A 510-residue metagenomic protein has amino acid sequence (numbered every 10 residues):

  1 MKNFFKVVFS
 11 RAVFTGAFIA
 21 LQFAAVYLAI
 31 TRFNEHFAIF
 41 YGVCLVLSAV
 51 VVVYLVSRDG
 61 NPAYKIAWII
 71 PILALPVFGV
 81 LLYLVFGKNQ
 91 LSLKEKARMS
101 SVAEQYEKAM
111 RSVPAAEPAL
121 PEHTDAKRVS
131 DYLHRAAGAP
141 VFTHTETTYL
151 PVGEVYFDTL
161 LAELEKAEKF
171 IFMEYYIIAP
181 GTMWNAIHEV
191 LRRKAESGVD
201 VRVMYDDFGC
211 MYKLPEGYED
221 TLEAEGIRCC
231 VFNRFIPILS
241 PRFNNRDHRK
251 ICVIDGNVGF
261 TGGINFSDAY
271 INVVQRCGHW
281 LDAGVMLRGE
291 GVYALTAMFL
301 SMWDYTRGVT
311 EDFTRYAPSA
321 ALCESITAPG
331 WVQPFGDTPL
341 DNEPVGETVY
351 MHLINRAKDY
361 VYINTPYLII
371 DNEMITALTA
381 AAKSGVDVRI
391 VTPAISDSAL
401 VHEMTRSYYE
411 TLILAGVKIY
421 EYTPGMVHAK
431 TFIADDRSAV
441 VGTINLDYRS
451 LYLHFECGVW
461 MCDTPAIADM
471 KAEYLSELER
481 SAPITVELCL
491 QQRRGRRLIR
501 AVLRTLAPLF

Functional and structural regions predicted by a protein language model:
M1-T348, H352, R356, A380 (+6 more regions): N-terminal localization/anchoring segments of enzymes in phospholipid and broader phosphate metabolism
Y176, Y367, V401: Glycine- and other small-residue-rich loops at beta-strand/loop junctions that grip anionic moieties
D282, N364-T365: A short, conserved beta-strand element enriched in hydrophobic/aromatic residues
A357, Y367-R389, P393, S398: Helical hairpin unit composed of two closely spaced alpha helices linked by a short loop
T376, H402-R406: Short glycine/threonine-rich loop-to-helix capping motif typified by GTGT followed within a few residues by an Asp-Pro
I419-T423: Active-site donor-binding acidic/aromatic loop of nucleotide-activated sugar and phosphosugar transferases involved
K430: Catalytic-core elements of nucleic-acid end-processing and repair enzymes
